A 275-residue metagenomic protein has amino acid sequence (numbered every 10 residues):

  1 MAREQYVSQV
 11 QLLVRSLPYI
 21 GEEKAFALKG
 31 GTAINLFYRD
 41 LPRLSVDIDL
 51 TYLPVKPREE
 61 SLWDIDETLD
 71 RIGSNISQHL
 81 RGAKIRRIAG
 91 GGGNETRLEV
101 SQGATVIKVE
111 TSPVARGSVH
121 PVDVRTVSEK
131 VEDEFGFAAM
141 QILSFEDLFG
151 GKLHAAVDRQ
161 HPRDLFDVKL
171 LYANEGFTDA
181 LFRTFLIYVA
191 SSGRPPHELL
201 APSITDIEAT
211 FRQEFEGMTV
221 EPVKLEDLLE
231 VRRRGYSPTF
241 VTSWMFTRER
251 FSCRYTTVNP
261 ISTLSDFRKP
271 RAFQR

Functional and structural regions predicted by a protein language model:
M1-R275: Compositionally biased terminal segments of proteins
